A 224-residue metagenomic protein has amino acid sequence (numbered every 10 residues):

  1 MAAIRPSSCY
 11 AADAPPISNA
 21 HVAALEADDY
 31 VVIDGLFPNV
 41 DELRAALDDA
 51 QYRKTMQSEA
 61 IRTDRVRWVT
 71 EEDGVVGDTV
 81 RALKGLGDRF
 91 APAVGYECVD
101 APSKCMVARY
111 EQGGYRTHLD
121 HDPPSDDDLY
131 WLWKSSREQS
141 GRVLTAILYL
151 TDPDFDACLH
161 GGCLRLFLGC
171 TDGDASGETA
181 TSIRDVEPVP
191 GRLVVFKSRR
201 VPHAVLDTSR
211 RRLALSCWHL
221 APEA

Functional and structural regions predicted by a protein language model:
I4-V94, M106: Non-heme Fe(II)/2-oxoglutarate
I17-N19, L132-W133, V201-P202: Eukaryotic intrinsically disordered and solvent-exposed regulatory patches
A24-E26, R137-R142, E187: Extracellular/periplasmic catalytic domains that process cell-envelope and extracellular macromolecules
A45-A46, D120, T208-S209: Short coil/turn segments at secondary-structure boundaries
V94-M106, L159-H160: A short coil-to-beta-strand element that immediately follows conserved catalytic motifs
V107-Y110, D126-D156, H219: Short, conserved beta-strand element in jelly-roll/cupin
G114-D122: Histidine-centered catalytic micro-motifs
R142, T151-A224: Catalytic core of Fe(II)/2-oxoglutarate
